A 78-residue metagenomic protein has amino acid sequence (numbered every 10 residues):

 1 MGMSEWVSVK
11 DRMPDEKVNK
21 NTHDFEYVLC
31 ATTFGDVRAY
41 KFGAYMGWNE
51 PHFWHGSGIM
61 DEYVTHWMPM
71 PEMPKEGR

Functional and structural regions predicted by a protein language model:
G2-R78: Secondary-structure transition motif
